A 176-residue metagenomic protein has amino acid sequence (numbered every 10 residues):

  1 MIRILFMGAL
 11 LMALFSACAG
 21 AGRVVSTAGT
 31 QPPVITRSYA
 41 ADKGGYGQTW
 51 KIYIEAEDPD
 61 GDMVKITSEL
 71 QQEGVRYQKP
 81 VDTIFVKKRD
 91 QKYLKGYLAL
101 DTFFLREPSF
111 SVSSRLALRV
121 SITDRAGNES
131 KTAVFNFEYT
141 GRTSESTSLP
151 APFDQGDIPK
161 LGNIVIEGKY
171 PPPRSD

Functional and structural regions predicted by a protein language model:
F15-A17: C-terminal motif of bacterial Sec signal peptides marking the signal peptidase cleavage site
A19-V34: Proline/serine/threonine-rich low-complexity linkers at boundaries of modular beta-sandwich domains
R37-G44: Short beta-strand segments of immunoglobulin-like
Y46-I52: Structural beta-strand segments of beta-rich domains
E55-G61, D124: Extracellular acidic, Ser/Thr/Pro-rich low-complexity tracts
K87-L105: Aromatic sugar-binding surface patches on proteins that engage polysaccharides or sugar-phosphate polymers
F104-R115: Short glycine/proline/serine/threonine-rich loop/turn segments at secondary-structure transition edges
N128-R174: Short beta-strand elements
